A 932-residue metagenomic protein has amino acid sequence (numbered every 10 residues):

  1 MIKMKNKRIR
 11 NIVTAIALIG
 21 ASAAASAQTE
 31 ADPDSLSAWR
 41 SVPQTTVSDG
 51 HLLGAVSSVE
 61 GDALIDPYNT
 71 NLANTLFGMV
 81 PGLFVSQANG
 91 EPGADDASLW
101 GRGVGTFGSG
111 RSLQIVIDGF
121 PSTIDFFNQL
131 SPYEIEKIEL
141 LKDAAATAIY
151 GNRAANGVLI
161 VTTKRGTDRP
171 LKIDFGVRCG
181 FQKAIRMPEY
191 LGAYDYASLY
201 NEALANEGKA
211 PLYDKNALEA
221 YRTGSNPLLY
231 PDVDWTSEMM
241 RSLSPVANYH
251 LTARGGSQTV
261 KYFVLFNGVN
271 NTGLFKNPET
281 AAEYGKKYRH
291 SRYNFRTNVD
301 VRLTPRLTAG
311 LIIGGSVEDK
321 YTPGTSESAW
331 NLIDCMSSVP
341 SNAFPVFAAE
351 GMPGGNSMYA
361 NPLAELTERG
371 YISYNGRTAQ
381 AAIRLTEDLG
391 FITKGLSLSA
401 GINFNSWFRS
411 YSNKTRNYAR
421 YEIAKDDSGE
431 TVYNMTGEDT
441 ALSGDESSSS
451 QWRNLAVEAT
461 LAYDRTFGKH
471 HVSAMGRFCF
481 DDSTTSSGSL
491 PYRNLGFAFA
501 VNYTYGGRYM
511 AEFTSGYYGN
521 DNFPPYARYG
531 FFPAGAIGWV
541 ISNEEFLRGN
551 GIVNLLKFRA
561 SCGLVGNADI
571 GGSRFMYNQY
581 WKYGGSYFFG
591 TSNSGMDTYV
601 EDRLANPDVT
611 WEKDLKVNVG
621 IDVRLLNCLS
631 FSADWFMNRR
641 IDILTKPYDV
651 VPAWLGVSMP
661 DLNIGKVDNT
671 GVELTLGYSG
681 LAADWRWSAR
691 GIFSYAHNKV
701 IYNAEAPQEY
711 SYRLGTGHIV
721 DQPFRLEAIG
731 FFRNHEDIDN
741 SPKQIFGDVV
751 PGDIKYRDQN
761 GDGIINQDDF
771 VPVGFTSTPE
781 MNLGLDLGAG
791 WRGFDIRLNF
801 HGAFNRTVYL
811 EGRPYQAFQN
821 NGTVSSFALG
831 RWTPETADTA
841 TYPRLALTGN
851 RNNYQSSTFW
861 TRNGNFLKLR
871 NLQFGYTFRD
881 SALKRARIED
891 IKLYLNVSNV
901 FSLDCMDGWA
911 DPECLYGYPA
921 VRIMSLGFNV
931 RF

Functional and structural regions predicted by a protein language model:
M1-F295, A309, N760: Short, small/polar-rich motifs associated with maturation and membrane association, primarily at protein termini
A25, N298-A309, I313-V317, S326 (+7 more regions): Extracellular/periplasmic, surface-exposed regions of secreted and cell-surface proteins
D62, I124-G166, R186-Y190, Y230-H250 (+12 more regions): Outer-membrane beta-barrel proteins
M79, M659-D668, P707-L726, P772-G784 (+4 more regions): C-terminal extracellular loops and terminal segments of Gram-negative outer membrane beta-barrel proteins
P121-S122, P353, S357, T431 (+7 more regions): Short, solvent-exposed loop/turn motifs
D174-P227, T325-S326, L681-S777, A817: Conserved small-residue
L212, V339-A348, A803-L893, V897: Extracytoplasmic gating/loop element in the C-terminal half of outer-membrane beta-barrel translocons and assembly
T776-Y809: Glycine-rich, aromatic-lined ligand/substrate-binding cores of catalytic and carbohydrate-binding domains
